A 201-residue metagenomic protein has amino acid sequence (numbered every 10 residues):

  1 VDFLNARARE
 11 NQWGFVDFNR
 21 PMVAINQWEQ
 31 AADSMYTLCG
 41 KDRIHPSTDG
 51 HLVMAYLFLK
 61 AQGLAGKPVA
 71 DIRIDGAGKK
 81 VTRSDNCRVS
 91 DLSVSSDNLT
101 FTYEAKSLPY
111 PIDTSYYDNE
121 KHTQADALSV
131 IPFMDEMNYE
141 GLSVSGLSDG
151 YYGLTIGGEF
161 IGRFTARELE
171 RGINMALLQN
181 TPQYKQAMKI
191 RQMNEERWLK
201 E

Functional and structural regions predicted by a protein language model:
V1-N19: Active-site-proximal cofactor/substrate-binding loop regions of enzyme domains
N5, R9-E10, Q27, L59-K67: Generic secondary-structure signature for well-ordered alpha-helical cores
F18-P21, M54: Active-site-proximal beta-strand/loop segments in catalytic clefts of secreted hydrolases
R20-A24, I44: Solvent-exposed loop/turn segments at secondary-structure junctions within structured extracellular/periplasmic domains
N26-S34: Short, flexible, mixed-charge acidic loops at enzyme active sites
T37-E201: Conserved catalytic region of serine esterases and O-acyltransferases that act on ester linkages in lipids
